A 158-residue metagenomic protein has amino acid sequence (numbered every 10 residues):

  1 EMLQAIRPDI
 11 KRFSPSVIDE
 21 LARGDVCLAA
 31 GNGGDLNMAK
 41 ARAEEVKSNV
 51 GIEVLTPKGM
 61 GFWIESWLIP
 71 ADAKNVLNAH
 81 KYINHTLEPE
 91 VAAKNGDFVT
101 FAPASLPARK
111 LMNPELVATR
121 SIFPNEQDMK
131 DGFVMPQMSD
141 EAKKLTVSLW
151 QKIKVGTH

Functional and structural regions predicted by a protein language model:
E1-E53: Ligand-binding pocket segment of bilobal, Venus flytrap-like solute-binding proteins
E1-Q4, K47-A71, V117-A118: Periplasmic-binding protein-like
L3-Q4, I18, A22, A30 (+4 more regions): Non-transmembrane alpha-helical segments in soluble domains of secreted/periplasmic/extracellular proteins
I6-I10, D25, K40-A43, A71 (+3 more regions): Sec/Tat-exported extracytoplasmic proteins
D9, F13, G61, P70-N75 (+2 more regions): Extracytoplasmic/periplasmic, Sec-exported soluble proteins
D19, E126-H158: Conserved C-terminal helix/tail region of periplasmic/extracytoplasmic solute-binding proteins
G33-N37, G59-G61, A73-K74, E90: Solvent-exposed loop/turn segments at secondary-structure junctions within structured extracellular/periplasmic domains
P70-K130: Mature extracytoplasmic/periplasmic domains
